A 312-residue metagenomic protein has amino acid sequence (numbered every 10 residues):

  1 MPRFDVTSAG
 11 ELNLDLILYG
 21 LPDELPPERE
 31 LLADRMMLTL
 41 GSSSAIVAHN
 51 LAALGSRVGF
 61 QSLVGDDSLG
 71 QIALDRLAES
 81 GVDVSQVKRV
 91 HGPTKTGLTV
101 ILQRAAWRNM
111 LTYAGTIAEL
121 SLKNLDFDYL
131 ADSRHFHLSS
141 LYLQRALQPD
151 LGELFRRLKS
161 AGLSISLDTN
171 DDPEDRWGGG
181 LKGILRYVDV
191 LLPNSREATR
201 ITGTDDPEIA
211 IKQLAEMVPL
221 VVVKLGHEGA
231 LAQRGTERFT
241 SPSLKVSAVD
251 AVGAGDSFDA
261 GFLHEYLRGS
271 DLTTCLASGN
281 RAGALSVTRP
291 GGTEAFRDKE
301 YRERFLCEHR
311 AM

Functional and structural regions predicted by a protein language model:
M1-L63, S68-E79, S247-V249: Glycine-rich phosphate/adenosyl-contacting loop at the front of the ribokinase-like
M1-V6, R157, E174, P207-M312: Conserved phosphate-binding/catalytic region of the ribokinase-like
V58, V84, I165-S166, V221: Hydrophobic beta-strand scaffold residues
R76-P93: A glycine-rich helix N-cap at a beta->alpha junction
R89-V90, I101-R145, P149: Conserved phosphate-binding/catalytic loop of the ribokinase/pfkB sugar-kinase fold
D128-Y129, L181-I184, L214: Structural alpha-helical scaffold elements that stabilize or flank donor/cofactor-binding regions in carbohydrate
H135-I209, E228-A230: Conserved beta-alpha-beta core of the PfkB/ribokinase-like small-molecule kinase fold
